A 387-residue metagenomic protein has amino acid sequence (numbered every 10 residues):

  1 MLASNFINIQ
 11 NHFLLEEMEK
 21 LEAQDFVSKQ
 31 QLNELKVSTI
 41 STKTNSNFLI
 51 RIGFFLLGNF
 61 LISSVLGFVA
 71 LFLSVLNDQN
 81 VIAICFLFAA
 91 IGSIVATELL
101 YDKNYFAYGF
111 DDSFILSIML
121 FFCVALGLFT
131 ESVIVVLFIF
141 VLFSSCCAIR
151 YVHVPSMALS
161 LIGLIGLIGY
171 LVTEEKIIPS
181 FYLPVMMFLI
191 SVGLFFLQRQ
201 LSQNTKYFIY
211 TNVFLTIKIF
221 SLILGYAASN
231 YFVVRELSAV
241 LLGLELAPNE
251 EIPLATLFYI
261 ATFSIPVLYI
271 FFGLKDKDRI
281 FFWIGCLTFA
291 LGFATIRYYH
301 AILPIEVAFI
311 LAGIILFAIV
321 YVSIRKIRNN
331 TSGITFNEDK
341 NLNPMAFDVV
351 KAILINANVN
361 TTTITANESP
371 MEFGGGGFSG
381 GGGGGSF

Functional and structural regions predicted by a protein language model:
M1-F387: Alpha-helical multi-pass membrane segments and their bilayer interfacial helix-loop junctions
